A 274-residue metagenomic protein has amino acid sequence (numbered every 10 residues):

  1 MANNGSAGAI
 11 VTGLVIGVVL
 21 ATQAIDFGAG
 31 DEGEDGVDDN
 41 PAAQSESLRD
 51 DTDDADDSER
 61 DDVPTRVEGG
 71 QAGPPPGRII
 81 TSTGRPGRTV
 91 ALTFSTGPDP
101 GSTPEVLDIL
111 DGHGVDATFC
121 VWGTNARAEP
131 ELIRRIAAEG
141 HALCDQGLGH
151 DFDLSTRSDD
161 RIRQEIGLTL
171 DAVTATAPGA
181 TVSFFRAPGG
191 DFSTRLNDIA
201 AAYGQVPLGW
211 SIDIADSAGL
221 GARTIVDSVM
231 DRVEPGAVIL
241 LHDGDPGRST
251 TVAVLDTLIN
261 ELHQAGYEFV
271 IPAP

Functional and structural regions predicted by a protein language model:
A2-L92, D99-D108, G112, T257-E261 (+1 more regions): N-terminal pre-catalytic segment of deacetylase/amide-hydrolase enzymes
G8-I25, A142, L208, V226 (+2 more regions): Hydrophobic alpha-helical membrane segments, chiefly transmembrane helices and signal peptide h-regions, characterized
D62-R157, R161, L168-A172, V182: Active-site beta->alpha N-cap acidic-glycine motif
L107-T118, A142, D159-G190, D198-A201 (+2 more regions): CE4/NodB-like, metal-dependent polysaccharide N-deacetylase domain that modifies extracellular/periplasmic N-acetylated
G123-A126, G149-D153, P188-D191, D213-D216 (+1 more regions): Short histidine/acidic/glycine/proline-rich micro-motifs that form metal- and phosphate-coordinating active-site loops
D191-R232, G266-P274: His/Asp/Glu-enriched short active-site or ligand-binding loop at hydrolase and phosphoryl-transfer sites
E234-P246, T250-A273: Catalytic grooves of carbohydrate-active enzymes
